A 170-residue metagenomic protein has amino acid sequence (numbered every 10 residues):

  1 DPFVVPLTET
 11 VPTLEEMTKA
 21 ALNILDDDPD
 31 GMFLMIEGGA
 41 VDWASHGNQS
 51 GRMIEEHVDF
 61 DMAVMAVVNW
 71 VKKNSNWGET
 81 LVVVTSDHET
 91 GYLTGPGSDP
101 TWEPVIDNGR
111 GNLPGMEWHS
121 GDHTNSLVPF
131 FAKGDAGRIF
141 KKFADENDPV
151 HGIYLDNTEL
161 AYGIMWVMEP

Functional and structural regions predicted by a protein language model:
D1-P170: A post-motif C-terminal structural segment
